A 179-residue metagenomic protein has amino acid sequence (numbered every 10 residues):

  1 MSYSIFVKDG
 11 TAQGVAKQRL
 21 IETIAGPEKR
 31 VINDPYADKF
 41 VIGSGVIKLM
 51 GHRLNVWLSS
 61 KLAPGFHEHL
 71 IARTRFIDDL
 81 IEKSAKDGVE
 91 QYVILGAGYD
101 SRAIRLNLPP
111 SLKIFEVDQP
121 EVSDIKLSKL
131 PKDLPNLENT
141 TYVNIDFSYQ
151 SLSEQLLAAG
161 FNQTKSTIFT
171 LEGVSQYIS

Functional and structural regions predicted by a protein language model:
M1-V93, Y99-V143: Rossmann-like AdoMet
P27, L152, S179: Short acidic, gly/pro-rich beta-turn/loop elements at beta-sheet edges and active-site/ligand-binding grooves
L70-T74, Y149, S179: A conditional alpha-helix N-cap/helix-loop micro-motif detector
S101, Y149, S175-Q176: Active-site micro-motifs of SAM-dependent methyltransferase domains
P131-Q163: S-adenosyl-L-methionine
L156, F161-S179: A short SAM/SAH-binding and catalytic strip from SAM-dependent methyltransferases
